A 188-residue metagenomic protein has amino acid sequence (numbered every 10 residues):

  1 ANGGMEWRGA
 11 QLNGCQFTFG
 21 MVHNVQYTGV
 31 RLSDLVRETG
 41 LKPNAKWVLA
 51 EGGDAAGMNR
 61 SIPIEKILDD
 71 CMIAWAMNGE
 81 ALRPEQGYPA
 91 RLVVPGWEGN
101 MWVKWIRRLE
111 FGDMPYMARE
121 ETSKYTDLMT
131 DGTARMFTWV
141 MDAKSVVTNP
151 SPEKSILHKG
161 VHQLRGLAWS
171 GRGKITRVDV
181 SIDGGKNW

Functional and structural regions predicted by a protein language model:
A1-W188: Structured, non-membrane catalytic/scaffold regions adjacent to prosthetic-group chemistry
